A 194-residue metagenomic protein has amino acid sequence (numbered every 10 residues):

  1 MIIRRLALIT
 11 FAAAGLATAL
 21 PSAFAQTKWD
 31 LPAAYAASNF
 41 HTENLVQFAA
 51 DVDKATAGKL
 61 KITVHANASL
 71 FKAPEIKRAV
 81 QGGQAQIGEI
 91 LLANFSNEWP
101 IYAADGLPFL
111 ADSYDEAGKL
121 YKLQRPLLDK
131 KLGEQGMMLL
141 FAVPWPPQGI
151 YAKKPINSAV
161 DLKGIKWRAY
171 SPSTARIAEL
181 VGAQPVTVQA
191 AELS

Functional and structural regions predicted by a protein language model:
M1-T10, A17: Bacterial N-terminal signal peptides that target proteins for export
L16-A25: Sec/Tat signal peptide C-region and signal peptidase I cleavage site
D30-P32, T63, G88, R168: Short, well-ordered beta-strand segments
D30-Q47, N67-K72: Extracytoplasmic "Venus flytrap"
A33, V64-A66, L91, Q189: Residue-level recognition of beta-strand->loop/alpha-helix junctions
Q47, K61-V80, Q84, S113: Extracytoplasmic small-molecule ligand-binding "clamshell" domains of the periplasmic binding protein/Venus flytrap
A49-A50, Q81, Q86, L91-L193: Contiguous mixed-secondary-structure segments that line small-molecule binding/active-site clefts of soluble domains
A50-I62: Short alpha-helix C-terminal cap/hinge motif
